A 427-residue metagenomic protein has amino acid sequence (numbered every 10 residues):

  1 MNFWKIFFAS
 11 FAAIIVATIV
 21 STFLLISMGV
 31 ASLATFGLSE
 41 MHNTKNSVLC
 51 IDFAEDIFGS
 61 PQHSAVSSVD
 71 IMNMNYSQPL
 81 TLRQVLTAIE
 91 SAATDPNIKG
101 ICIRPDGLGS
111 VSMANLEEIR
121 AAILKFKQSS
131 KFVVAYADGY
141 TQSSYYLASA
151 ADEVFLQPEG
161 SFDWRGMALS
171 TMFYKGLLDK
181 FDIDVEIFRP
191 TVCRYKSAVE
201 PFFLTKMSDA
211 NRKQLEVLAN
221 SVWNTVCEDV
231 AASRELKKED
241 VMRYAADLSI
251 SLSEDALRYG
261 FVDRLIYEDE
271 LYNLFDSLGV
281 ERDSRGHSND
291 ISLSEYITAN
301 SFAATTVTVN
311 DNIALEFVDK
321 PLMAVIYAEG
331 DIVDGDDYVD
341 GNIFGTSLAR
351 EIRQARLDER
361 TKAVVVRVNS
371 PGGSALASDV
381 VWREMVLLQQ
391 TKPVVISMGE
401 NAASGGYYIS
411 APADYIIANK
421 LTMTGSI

Functional and structural regions predicted by a protein language model:
M1-A246, I250, D276-I396, E400-I427: Small-residue-centered hinge/linker elements
A245-A246, L252-A256, L265: PDZ peptide-recognition modules
E268-E270: Amphipathic alpha-helical
